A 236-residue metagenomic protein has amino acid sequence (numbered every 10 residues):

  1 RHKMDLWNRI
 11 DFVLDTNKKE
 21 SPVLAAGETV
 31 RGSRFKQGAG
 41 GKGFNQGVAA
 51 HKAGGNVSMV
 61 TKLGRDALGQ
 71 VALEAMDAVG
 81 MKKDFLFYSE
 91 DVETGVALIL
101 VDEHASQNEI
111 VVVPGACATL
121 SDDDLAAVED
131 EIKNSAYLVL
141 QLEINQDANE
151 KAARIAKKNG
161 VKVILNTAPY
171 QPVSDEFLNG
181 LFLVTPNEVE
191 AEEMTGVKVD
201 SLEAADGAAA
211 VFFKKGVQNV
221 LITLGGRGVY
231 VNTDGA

Functional and structural regions predicted by a protein language model:
R1-K62, A67-A78: Glycine-rich phosphate/adenosyl-contacting loop at the front of the ribokinase-like
V48, V96-L100, E109, G228-N232: Short beta-strand scaffold segments in enzyme catalytic cores
T61, L140-L142, N166: Glycine- and other small-residue-rich loops at beta-strand/loop junctions that grip anionic moieties
A75-D91: A glycine-rich helix N-cap at a beta->alpha junction
G80, A118-D123, V163-P169: Short gly/ser/thr-rich secondary-structure transition/capping motifs
D84, Y88-S89, I99-Y137: Conserved phosphate-binding/catalytic loop of the ribokinase/pfkB sugar-kinase fold
E150-G235: Conserved phosphate/ATP/ADP-binding segment of small-molecule kinases
